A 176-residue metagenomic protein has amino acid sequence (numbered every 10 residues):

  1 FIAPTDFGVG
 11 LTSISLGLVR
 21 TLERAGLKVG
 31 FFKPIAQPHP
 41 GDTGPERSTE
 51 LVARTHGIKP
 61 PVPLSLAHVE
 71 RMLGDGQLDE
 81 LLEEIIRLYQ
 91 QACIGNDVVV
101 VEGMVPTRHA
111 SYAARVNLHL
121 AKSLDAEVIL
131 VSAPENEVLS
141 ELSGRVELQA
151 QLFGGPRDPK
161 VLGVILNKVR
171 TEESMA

Functional and structural regions predicted by a protein language model:
F1, G30, E127-I129: Conserved beta-strand elements of the Class I
I2-T5, V101-G103: A short, structure-level motif marking secondary-structure boundaries and short turns
A3-A92, R108-A110: N-terminal phosphate/diphosphate-binding loop that engages ATP/GTP or pyrophosphate donors across diverse enzyme folds
F32, V98-G103: Structural recognition of the conserved hydrophobic beta-strand(s) that form the central parallel beta-sheet of P-loop
Y89-G95, R157-D158: Glycine-rich phosphate/diphosphate-binding loops that line cofactor/substrate pockets in enzymes
G95-V100, E127: Loop/turn-to-beta-strand initiation segments
M104-A176: Conserved catalytic-core segment of NTP-binding enzymes
